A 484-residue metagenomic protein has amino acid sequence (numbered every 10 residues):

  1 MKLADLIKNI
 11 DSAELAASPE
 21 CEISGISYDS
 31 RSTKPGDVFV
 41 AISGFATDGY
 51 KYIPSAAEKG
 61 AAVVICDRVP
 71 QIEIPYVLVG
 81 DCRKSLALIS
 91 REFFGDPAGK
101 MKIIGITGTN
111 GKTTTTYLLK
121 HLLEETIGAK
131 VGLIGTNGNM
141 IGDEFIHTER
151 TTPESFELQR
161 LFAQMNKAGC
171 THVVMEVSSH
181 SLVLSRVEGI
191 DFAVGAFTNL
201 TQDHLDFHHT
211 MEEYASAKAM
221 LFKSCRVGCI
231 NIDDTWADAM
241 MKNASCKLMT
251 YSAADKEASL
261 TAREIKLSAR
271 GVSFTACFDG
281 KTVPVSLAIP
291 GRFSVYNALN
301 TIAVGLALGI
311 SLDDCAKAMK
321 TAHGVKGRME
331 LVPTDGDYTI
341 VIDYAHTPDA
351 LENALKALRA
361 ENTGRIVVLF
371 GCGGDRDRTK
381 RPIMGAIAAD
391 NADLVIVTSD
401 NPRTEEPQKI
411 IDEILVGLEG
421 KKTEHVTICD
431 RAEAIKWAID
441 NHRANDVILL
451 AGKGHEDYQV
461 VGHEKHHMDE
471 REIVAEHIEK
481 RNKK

Functional and structural regions predicted by a protein language model:
M1-E14, P35-V38, E124, S245 (+3 more regions): ATP-dependent carboxylate-amine ligase
M1-L88, E92, V227, R263-K266 (+5 more regions): N-terminal leader/targeting and accessory segments in enzymes
L3-A4, P70-E73, A168, D191-I340 (+1 more regions): Acidic, Mg2+-coordinating active-site environments of NTP-dependent enzymes
K8, L86-G228, I232, W236-K247 (+2 more regions): Phosphate-binding loop of NTP-binding sites
A62-R68, G228-I232, L369-F370, D393-N401: Short internal beta-strands
C66-V69, V177, N199, I232 (+2 more regions): Short secondary-structure boundary segments
I72-I74, M140-F145, Q202-F207, R376 (+2 more regions): A short acidic, helix-capping loop that chelates divalent metal ions and anchors anionic groups
